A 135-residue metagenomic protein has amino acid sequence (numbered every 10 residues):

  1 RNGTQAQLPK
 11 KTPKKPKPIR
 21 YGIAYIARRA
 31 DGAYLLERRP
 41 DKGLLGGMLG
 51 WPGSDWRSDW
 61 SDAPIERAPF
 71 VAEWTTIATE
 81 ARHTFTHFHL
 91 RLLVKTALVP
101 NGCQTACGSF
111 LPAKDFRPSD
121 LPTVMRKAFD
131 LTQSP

Functional and structural regions predicted by a protein language model:
R1-P135: Intrinsically disordered, low-complexity, charged terminal extensions of DNA damage-control enzymes
